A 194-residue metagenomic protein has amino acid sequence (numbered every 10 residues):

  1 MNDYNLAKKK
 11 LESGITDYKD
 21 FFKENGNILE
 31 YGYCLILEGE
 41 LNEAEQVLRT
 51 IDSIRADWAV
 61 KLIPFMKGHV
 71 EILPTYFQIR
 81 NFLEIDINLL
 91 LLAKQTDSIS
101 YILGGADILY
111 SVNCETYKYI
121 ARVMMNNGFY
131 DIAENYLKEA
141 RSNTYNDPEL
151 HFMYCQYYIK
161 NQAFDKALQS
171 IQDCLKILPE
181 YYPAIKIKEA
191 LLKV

Functional and structural regions predicted by a protein language model:
M1-G26: N-terminal leader/linker segments that initiate helical-solenoid repeat arrays
L6, Y31, V60, D86-L89 (+3 more regions): Structural register within alpha-helical repeat arrays
K9, C34, I63, L89-L92 (+3 more regions): Residue-level signature for tetratricopeptide repeat
G14-F21, E40-I51, G68-L83, T96-I108 (+2 more regions): Alpha-helical repeat scaffolds
F22, A56, F77-Q78, Y110-S111 (+2 more regions): Short coil turns that delineate tetratricopeptide repeat
G26, R55-W58, N81, E115 (+2 more regions): Start-of-helix register in tetratricopeptide repeats
L37, M66, L92, N126 (+3 more regions): Register position in tetratricopeptide repeats
N81-Q156: Alpha-helical adaptor scaffolds
